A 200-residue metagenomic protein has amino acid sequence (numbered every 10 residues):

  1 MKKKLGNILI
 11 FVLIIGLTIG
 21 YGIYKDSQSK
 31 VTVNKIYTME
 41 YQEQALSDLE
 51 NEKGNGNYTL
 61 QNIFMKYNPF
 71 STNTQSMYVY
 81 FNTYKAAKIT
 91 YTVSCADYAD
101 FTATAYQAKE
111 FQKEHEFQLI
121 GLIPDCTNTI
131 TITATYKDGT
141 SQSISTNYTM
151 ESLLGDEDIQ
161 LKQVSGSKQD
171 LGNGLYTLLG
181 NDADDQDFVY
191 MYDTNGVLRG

Functional and structural regions predicted by a protein language model:
M1-I14, G22: N-terminal Sec-pathway targeting helices
K3, I23-Q28, S47-D48, T90 (+2 more regions): Polar/charged alpha-helical tracts
K3, Q42-G54, H115, T133 (+1 more regions): Charged, low-complexity, helix-prone segments enriched in Lys/Glu/Asp/Gln
L13-G16, D184: Residue-level detector of alpha-helix boundary/anchor positions
I19-D26, T177: Juxtamembrane cytosolic interface motif at the C-terminal end of transmembrane helices
D26-Y84, V164: Extracellular ectodomain segments of secreted/surface proteins
N34, K66-V93, H115-E116, I120-I123 (+1 more regions): Histidine-/acidic-rich catalytic cores in large beta-rich domains
A99-E110: Solvent-exposed serine/threonine-rich low-complexity stretches and specific carbohydrate-binding patches
